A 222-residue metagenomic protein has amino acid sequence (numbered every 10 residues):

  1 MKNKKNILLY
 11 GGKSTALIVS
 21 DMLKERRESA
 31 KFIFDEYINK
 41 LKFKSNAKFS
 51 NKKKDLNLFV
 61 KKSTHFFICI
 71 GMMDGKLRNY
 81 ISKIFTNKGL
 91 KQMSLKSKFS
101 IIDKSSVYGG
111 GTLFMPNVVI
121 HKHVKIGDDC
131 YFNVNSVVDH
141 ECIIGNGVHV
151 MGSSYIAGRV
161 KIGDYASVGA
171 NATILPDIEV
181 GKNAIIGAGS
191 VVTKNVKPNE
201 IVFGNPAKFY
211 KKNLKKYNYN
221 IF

Functional and structural regions predicted by a protein language model:
N3-L23: Glycine-rich adenosine-cofactor-binding loop
L9-Y10, F34, C69: Short hydrophobic segments within beta-strands
T15, N39, K208: Conserved Rossmann-like nucleotide-cofactor binding loop
I18-S20, F43, L77-Y80, V196 (+1 more regions): Short glycine-/acidic-enriched loop or helix-start segments at secondary-structure transitions that form or flank
R26-F43: NAD(P)-binding Rossmann-fold cofactor-contacting core
L41-I101: Phosphate-bearing ligand-interacting subdomains that bind or position ATP/ADP/UDP/GDP/NAD(P) or nucleotide-linked
L95-F203, A207-Y210: Structural signal for interior beta-strand "rungs" in well-ordered beta-sheet cores of soluble enzyme domains
N205-F222: …primarily DNA-binding HTH/wHTH and HhH modules…
